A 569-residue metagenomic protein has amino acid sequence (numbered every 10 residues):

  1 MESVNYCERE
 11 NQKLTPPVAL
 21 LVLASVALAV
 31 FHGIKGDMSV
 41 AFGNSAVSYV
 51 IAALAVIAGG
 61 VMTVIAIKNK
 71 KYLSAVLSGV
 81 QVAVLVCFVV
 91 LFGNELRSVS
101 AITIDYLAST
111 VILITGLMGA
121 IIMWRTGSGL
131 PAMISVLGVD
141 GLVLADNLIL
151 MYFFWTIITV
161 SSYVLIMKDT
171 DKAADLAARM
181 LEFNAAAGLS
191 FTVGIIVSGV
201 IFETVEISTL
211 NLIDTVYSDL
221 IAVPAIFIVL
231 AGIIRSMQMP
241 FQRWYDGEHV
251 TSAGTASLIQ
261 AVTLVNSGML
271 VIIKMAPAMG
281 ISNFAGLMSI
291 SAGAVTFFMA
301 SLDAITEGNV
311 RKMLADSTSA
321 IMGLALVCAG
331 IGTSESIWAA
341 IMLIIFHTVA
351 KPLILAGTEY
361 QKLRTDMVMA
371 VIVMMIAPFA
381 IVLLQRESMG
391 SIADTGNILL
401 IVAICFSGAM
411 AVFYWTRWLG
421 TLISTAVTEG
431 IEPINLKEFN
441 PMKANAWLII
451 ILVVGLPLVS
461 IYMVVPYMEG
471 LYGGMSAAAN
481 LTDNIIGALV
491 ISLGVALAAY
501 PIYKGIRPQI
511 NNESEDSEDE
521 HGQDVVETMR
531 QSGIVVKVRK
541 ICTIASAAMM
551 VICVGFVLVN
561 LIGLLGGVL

Functional and structural regions predicted by a protein language model:
E2-L130, T204-Y217, R243, P508-G533 (+1 more regions): Transmembrane helix-loop-helix hairpins at membrane boundaries of multipass inner-membrane proteins
N11, L363-M369, W418-V559: Cytoplasmic/organellar membrane-interface segments at the starts of transmembrane helices in multi-pass inner-membrane
L14-A29, L77-C87, G116-L117, A132-L137 (+6 more regions): Alpha-helical transmembrane segments
V30-S39, V90-L96, V197-S208, I376-S391 (+2 more regions): Membrane-helix interface motif
V40-G43, L212-V216, I392-L400, Y472-L489 (+1 more regions): Membrane-interface segments at the starts/ends of alpha-helical transmembrane spans
N44-V56, L107-L113, G286-I290, L343 (+3 more regions): Alpha-helical transmembrane segments of polytopic membrane proteins
G59-I65, M123, L302, W415-W418 (+1 more regions): Alpha-helical transmembrane segments
G116, A120-M151, S161-P433, K437: Hydrophobic transmembrane alpha-helices and their helix-loop junctions in integral membrane proteins
